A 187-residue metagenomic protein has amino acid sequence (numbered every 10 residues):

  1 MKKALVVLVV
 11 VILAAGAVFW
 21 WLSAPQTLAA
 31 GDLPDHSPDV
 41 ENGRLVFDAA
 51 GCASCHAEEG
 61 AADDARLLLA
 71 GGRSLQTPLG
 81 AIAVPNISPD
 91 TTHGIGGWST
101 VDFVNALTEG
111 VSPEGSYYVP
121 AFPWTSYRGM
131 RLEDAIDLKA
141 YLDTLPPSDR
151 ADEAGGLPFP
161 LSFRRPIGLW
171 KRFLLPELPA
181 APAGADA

Functional and structural regions predicted by a protein language model:
M1-L28: N-terminal type II signal-anchor transmembrane helix that functions as the membrane-insertion/stop-transfer segment
G16-A24, S99-G115, S126-D152: C-terminal capping alpha-helices of c-type cytochrome domains
V18-H36, A57-P78: Conserved N-terminal glycine/acidic-rich loop preference
P25-D48, R165-A187: Electrostatic cytochrome c docking/interface patches
V40, P123, A140, D149-L161 (+1 more regions): Interaction-mediating elements
E41, L45, E59-T100, Y118-L132 (+1 more regions): Gly/Gly-Pro-rich "capping" loops immediately C-terminal to redox-active cysteine motifs in periplasmic/lumenal
G43, A49-E59, F103, L138 (+1 more regions): The canonical Cys-X-X-Cys-His
C55-A61, T108-E109, P123, D143-T144 (+1 more regions): Detector for the c-type heme attachment site
